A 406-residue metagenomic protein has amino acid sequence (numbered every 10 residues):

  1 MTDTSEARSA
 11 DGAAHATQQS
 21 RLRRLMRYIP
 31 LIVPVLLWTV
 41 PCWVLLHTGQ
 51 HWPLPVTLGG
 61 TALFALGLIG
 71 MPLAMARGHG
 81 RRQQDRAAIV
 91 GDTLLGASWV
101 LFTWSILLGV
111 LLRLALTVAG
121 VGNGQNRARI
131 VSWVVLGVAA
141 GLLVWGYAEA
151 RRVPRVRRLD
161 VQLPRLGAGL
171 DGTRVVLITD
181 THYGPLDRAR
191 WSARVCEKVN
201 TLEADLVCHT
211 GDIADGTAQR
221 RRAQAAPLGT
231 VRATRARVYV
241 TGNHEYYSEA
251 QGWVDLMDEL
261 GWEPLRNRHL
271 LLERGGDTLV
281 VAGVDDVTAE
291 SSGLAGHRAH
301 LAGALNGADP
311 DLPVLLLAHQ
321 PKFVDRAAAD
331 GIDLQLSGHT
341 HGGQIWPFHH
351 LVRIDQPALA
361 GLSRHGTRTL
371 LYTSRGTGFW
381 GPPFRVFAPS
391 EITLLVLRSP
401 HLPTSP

Functional and structural regions predicted by a protein language model:
M1-R152, T404: Non-catalytic terminal accessory segments
V110-V118, Y147-V153, R157, D180-E197 (+1 more regions): Juxtamembrane/interfacial segments around transmembrane helices
Q125-D171, V175-L177, Y183-R188: Canonical alpha-helical transmembrane segment with a positive-inside/aromatic-interface signature
Q162-P406: Soluble catalytic domains of enzymes that build or remodel membrane lipids, polysaccharides, and related
